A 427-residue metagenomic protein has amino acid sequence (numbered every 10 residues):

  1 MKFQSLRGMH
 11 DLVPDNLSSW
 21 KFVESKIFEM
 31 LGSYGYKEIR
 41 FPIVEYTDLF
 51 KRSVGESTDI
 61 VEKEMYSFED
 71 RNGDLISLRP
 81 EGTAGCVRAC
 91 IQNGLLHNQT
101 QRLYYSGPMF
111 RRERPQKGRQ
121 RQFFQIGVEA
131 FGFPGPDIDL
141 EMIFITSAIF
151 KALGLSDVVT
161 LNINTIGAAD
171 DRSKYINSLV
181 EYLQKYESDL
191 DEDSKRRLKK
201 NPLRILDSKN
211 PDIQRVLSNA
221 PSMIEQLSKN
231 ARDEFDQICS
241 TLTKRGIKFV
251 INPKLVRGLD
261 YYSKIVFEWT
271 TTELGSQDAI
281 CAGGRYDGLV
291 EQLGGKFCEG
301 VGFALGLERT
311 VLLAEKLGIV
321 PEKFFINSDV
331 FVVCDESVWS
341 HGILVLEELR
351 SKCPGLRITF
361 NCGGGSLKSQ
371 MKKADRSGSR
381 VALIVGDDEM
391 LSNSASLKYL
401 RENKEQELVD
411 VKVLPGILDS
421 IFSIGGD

Functional and structural regions predicted by a protein language model:
M1-D427: TRNA-recognition modules of translation machinery and tRNA-sensing kinases, especially anticodon-binding
